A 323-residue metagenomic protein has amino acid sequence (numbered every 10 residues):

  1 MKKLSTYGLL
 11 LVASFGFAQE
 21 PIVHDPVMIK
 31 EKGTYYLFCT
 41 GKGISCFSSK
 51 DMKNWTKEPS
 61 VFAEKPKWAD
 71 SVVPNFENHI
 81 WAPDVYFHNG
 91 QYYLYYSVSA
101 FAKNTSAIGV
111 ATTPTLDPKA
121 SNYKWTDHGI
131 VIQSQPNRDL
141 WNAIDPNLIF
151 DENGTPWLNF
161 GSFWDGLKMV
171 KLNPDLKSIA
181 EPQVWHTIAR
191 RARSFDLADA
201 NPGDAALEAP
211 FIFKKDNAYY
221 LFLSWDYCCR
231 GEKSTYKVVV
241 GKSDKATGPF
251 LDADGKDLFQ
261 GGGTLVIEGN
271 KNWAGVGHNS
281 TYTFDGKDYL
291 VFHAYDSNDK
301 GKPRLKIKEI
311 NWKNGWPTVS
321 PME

Functional and structural regions predicted by a protein language model:
M1-Q19: Bacterial Sec-dependent N-terminal signal peptides
F17-E323: Carbohydrate-active catalytic/glycan-binding domains of CAZyme proteins, especially the secreted or lumenal ectodomains
